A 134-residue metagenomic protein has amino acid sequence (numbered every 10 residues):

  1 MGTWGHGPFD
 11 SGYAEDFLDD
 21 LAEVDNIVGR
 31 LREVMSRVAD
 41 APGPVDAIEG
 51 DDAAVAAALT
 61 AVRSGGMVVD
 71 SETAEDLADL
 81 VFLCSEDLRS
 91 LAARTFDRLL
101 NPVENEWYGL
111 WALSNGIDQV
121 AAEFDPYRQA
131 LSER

Functional and structural regions predicted by a protein language model:
M1-V45: Short terminal alpha-helical segments
T3-S11, V69-E72, S90-D97, N101: Surface/interface-facing alpha-helical segments and adjacent flexible terminal/loop regions used for partner/assembly
D20, V24, A41, R63-G66 (+2 more regions): Residue-level signature of the C-terminal ends
G29, A47-D51, L83, D87 (+1 more regions): Residues within HEAT/ARM-like alpha-solenoid scaffolds
G43-A47, W107-Y108: Charged, low-complexity interaction regions
D51-R63: Short, hydrophobic/amphipathic alpha-helical patches that form generic packing surfaces within helical domains
G65-L91: Mid-chain, well-packed structural core segment of small domains
R89-R134: Low-complexity intrinsically disordered segments
